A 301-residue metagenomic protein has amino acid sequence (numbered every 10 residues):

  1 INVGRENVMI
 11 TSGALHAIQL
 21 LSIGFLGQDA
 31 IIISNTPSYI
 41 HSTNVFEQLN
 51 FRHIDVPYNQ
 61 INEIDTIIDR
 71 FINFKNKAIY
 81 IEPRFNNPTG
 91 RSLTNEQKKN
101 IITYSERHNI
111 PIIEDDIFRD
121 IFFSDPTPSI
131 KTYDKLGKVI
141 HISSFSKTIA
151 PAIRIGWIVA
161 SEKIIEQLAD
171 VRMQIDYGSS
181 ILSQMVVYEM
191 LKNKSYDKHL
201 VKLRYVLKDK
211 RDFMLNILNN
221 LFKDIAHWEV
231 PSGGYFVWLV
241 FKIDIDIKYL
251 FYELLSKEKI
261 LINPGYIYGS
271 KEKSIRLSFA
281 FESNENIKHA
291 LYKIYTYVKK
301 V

Functional and structural regions predicted by a protein language model:
I1-H108, I113, D120-I121, D125-Y133 (+3 more regions): Conserved core of the PLP fold type I
F51, E63, N73, E96 (+5 more regions): Inter-domain helical "communication" segments and dimerization helices that couple sensory or membrane-embedded modules
K77-A78, I110-P111, I140, I155 (+1 more regions): Short, Asp-centered acidic motifs that coordinate Mg2+ and/or phosphate in catalytic or ligand-binding sites
K135-Y205: Conserved core segment of the aminotransferase class I/II
A160, W238-I243, I262-Y297: Conserved PLP-binding active-site segment of the aspartate aminotransferase-like
Y188, Y205-L215, H227-F241, I247 (+1 more regions): Conserved glycine-rich beta-strand-loop-beta hairpin in the small C-terminal domain of fold type I
